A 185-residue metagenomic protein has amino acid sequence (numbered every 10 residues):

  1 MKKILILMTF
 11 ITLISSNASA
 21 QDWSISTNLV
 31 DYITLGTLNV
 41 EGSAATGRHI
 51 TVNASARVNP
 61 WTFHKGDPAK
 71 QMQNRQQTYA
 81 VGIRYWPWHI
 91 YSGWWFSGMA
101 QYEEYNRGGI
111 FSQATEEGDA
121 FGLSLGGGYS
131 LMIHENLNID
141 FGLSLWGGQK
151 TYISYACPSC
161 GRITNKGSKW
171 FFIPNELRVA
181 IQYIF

Functional and structural regions predicted by a protein language model:
I4-S16: Sec-dependent N-terminal signal peptides
L5, A18-T27, F185: Outer-membrane beta-barrel biogenesis signature
Q21-W23, T34-L38, Q73-Y79, E117-L123 (+1 more regions): Residues that define the transmembrane beta-barrel architecture of outer-membrane proteins
D22-I25, H64-G66, G108-S112, C160-K166: Extracytoplasmic loops and strand-loop junctions of Gram-negative outer membrane beta-barrel proteins
S24-E41, N59, I90: Solvent-exposed loop/turn segments connecting transmembrane beta-strands in outer-membrane beta-barrel proteins
A44-F141, A180-Y183: Gram-negative (and chloroplast) outer-membrane scaffold detector with strong preference for beta-barrel transmembrane
H134-F185: Predominantly the C-terminal beta-signal and adjacent terminal strand-loop region of outer-membrane beta-barrel
